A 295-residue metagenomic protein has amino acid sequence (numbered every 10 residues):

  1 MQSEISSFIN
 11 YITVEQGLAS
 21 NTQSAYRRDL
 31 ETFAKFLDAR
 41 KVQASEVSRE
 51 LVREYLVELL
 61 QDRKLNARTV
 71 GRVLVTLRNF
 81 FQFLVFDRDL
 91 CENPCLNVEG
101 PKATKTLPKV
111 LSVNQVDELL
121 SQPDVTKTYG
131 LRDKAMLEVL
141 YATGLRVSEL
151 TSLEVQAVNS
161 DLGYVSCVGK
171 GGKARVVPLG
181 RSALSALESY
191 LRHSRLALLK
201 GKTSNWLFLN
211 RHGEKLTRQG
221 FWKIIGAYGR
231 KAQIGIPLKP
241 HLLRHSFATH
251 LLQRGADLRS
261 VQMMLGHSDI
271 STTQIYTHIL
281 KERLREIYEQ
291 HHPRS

Functional and structural regions predicted by a protein language model:
M1-S295: Conserved catalytic core of the tyrosine transesterase superfamily
